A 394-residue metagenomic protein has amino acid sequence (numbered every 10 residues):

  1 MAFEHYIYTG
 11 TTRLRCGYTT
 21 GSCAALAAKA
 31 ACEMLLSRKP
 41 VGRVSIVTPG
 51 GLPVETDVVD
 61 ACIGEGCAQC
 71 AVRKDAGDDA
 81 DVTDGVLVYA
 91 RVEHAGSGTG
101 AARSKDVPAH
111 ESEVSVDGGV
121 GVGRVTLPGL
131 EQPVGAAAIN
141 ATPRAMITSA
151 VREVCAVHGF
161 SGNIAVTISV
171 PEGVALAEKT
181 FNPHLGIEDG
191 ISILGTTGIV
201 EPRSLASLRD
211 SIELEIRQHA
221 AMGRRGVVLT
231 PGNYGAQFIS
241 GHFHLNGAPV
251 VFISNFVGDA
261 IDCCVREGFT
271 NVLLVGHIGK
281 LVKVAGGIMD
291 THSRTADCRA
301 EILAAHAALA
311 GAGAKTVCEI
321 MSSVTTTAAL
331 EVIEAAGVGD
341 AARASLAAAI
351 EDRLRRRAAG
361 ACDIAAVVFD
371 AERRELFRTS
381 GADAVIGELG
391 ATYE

Functional and structural regions predicted by a protein language model:
M1-K179, P183-L185, G381: Generic N-terminal targeting/processing segments that precede catalytic cores or assembly contacts
H5-Y8, R15, L185-I191, T196-S345 (+1 more regions): A structural signal for small-residue-enriched, beta-sheet-centric alpha/beta enzyme cores and oligomeric scaffold folds
I63-G66, Y89-R91, V134-A137, H184-D189 (+4 more regions): Short, low-complexity, polar/charged sequence segments that are solvent-exposed and flexible
D363-E394: Short, amphipathic C-terminal "tail helix"
